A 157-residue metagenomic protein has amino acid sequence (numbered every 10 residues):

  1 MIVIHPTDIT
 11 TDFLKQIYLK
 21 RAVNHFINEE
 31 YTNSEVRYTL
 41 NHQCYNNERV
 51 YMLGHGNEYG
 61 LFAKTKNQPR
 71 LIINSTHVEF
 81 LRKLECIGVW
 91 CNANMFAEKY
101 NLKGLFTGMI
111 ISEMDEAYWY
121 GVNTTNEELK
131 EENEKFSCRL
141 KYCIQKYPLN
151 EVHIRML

Functional and structural regions predicted by a protein language model:
M1-R49, E85-V89, A93: A domain-level signal for caspase-like cysteine endopeptidase catalytic cores and their zymogen-processing architecture
I4-D8, E48-E58, T107-I110: Short loop/turn segments at strand-loop or loop-helix junctions that form parts of catalytic or ligand-binding pockets
T11-F13, Y59-Q68, F96-K99, M114-D115: Extracytoplasmic/secreted cell-surface and envelope-processing proteins
R37-H42, L61-F62, T76-E79, E98: Short, T/G/N/S-enriched strand-turn elements that build extracellular solenoid repeat scaffolds
G56-R82: A short, glycine/acidic-enriched catalytic loop
E85-L157: Active-site-proximal C-terminal subdomain of hydrolase catalytic domains
